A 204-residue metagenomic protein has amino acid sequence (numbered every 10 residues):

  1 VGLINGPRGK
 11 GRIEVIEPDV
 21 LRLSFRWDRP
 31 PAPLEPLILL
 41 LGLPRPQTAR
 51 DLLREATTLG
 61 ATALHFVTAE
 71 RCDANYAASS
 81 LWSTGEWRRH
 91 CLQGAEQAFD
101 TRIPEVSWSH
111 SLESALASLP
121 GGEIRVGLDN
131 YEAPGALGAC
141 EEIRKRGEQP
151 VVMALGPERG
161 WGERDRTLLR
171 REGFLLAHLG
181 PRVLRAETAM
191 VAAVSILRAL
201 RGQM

Functional and structural regions predicted by a protein language model:
V1-R29: N-terminal positively charged helical leader segments and presequences
P30-G127: RNA substrate-binding interface of SAM-dependent RNA methyltransferases
T62, Q149, L175: Short acidic/polar active-site loop segments enriched in Thr and Asp
L81-G85, R144, S195-I196: Short, hinge-like loop/turn segments at secondary-structure boundaries
S109-V151: A mid-sequence, solvent-exposed acidic-amphipathic segment
E132, E158-R159, P181-L184: Short, acidic/turn-prone active-site loops that include or flank metal/cofactor- and phosphate-binding residues
E148-L168: A C-terminal functional module that forms or caps the active site or interfaces directly with catalytic machinery
E163-M204: Structured adenosyl-cofactor binding patch, chiefly the S-adenosyl-L-methionine
